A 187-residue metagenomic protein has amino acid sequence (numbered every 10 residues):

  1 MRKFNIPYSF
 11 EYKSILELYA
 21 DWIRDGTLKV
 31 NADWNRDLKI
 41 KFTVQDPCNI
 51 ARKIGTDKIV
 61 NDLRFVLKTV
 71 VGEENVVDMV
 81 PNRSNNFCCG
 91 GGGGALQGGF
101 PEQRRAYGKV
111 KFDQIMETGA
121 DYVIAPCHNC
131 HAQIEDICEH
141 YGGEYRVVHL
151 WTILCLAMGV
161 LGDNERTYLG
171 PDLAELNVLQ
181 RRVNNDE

Functional and structural regions predicted by a protein language model:
M1-E187: Iron-sulfur cluster-binding electron-transfer modules in prokaryotic oxidoreductases
